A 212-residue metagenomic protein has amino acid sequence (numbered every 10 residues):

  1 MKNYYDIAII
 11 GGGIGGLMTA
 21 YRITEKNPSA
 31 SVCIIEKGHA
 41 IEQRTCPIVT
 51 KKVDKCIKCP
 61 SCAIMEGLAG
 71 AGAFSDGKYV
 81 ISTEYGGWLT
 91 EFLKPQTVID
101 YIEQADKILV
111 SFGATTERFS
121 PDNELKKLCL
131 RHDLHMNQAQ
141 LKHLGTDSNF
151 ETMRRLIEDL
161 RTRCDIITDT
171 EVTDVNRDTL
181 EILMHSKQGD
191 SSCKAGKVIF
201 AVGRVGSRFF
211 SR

Functional and structural regions predicted by a protein language model:
K2-T83, F119-N123, K127-R212: Residues forming the flavin
C59, G67-E117: Dinucleotide-binding Rossmann-like beta1-alpha1 core, especially the glycine-rich loop that anchors the ADP
